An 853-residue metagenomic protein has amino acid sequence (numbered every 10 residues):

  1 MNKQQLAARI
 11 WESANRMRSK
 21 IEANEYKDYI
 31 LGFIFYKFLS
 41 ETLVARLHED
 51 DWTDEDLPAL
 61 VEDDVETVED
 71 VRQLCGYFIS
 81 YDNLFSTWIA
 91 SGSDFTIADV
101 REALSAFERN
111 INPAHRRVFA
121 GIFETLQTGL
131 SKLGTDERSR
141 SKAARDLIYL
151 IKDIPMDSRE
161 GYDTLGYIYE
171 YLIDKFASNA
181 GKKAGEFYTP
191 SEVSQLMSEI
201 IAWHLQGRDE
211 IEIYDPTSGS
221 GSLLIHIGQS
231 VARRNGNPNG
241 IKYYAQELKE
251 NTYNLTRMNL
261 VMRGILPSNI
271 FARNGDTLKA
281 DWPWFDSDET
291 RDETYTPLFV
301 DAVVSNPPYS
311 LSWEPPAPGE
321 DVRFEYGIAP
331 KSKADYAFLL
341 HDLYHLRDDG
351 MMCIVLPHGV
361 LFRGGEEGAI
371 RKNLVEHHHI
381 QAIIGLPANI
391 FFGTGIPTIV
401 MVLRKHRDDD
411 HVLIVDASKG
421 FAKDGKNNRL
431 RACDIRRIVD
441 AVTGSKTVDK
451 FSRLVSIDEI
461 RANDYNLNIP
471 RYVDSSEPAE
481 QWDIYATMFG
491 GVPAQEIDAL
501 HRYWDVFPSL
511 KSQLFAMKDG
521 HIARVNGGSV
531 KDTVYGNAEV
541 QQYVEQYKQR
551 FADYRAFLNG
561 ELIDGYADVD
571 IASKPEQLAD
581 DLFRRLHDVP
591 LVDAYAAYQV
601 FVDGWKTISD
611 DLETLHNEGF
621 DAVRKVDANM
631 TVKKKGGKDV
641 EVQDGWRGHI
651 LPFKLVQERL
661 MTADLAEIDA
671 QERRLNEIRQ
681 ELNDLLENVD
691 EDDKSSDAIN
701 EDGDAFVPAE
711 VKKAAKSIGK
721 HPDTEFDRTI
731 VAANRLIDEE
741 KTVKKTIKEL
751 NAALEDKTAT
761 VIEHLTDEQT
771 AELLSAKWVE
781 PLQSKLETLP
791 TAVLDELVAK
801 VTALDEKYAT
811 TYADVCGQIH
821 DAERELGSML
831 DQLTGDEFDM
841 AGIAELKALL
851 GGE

Functional and structural regions predicted by a protein language model:
M1-I201, S268, N274-T277, G385-A388 (+4 more regions): Non-catalytic, mostly N-terminal accessory regions of nucleic-acid modification and defense proteins
Q5, R9-I10, R16, E22-F38 (+1 more regions): Conserved Class I SAM-dependent methyltransferase catalytic core
E137, S158, T217, A245-K249 (+14 more regions): Hydrophobic alpha-helical scaffolding
K183-S305, S310-E314, E320-G327, S332 (+4 more regions): Conserved S-adenosyl-L-methionine
A232, V261, I265, P308 (+13 more regions): Hydrophobic alpha-helix feature that most strongly marks membrane-spanning transmembrane helices and their immediate
F299-V300, K333-D335, D349-M351, H377-Q381 (+5 more regions): Active-site lining segments that contact anionic ligands and/or coordinate catalytic metals
V400-D440: Conserved P-loop NTPase
C433, R437, A441-S445, D449 (+1 more regions): Eukaryote-biased recognition of long, low-complexity, charge-rich segments
